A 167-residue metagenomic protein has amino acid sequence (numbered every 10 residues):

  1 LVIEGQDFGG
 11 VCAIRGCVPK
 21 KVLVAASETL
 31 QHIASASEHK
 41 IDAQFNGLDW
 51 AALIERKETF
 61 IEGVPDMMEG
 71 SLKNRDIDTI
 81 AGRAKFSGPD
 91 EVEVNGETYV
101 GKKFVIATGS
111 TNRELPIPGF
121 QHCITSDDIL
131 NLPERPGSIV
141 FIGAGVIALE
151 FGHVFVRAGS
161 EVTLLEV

Functional and structural regions predicted by a protein language model:
L1-V11, A158-V167: Glycine-rich FAD pyrophosphate-binding loop
E4-R135: Glycine-rich flavin
P133-V167: Rossmann-like NAD(P)H-binding beta-loop-alpha module
